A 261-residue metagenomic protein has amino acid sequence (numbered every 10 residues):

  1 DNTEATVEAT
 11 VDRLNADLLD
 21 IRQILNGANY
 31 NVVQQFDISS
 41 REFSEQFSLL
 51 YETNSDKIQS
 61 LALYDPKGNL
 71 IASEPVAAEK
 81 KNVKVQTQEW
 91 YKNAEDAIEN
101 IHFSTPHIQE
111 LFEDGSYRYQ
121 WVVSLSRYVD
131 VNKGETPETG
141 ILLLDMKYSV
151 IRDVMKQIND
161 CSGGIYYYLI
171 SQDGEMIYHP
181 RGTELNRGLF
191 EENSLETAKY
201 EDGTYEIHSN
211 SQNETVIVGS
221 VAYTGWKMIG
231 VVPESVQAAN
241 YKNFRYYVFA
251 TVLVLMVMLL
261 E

Functional and structural regions predicted by a protein language model:
D1-D37: Juxtamembrane extracytoplasmic/periplasmic/luminal helical "stalk" adjacent to the first N-terminal
N31, K57, I71-M146: Extracytoplasmic/periplasmic ligand-binding sensor regions of membrane-associated signaling proteins
S44-N54, I141-E184: Solvent-exposed, extracytoplasmic
I58-L63, Y167-Y168: Short, hydrophobic-rich beta-strand element in sensory/regulatory alpha-beta domains
D65-V76, G174-P180, I217-G219: Amphipathic coiled-coil signal-relay and dimerization helices
E89-I101, E191-H208: Soluble sensory domains of the PAS superfamily and closely related sensory modules
R118-D130, N210-G219, W226-M228: A short beta-strand signature within small-molecule sensing/ligand-binding domains used in signal transduction
K227-I229, E234-E261: Cytoplasm-proximal transmembrane signaling helix
